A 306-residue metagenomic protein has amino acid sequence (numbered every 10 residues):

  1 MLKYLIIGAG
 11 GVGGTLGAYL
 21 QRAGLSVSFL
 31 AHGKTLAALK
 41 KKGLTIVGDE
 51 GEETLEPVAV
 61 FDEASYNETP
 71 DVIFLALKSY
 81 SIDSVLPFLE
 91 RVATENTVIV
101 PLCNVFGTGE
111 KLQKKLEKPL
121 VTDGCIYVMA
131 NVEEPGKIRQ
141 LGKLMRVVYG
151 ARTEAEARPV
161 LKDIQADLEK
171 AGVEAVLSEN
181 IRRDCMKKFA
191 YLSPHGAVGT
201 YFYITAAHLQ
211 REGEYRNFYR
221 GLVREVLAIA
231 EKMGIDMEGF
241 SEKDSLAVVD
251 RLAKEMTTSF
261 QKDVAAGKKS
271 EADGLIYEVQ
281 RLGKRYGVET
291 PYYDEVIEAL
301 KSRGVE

Functional and structural regions predicted by a protein language model:
M1-L55: NAD(P)+-binding Rossmann beta1-loop-alpha1 motif at the extreme N-terminus of oxidoreductases
L2, K170, R220-E306: NAD(P)-dependent Rossmann-like dehydrogenase/reductase catalytic/cofactor-binding core
L2-K3, D71, P119, M145: Nucleotide donor/acceptor-binding cores
E53-K137: Rossmann-like NAD(P)(H) cofactor-binding subdomain of soluble oxidoreductases
N104-D184: Rossmann-fold dinucleotide-binding core
I138-A151, F202-Q210, T257-A266: Helix-loop-beta segment of a Rossmann-like dinucleotide-binding subdomain
R182-Q210, E214-L227, A253: Active-site-proximal catalytic alpha-helix in oxidoreductases
